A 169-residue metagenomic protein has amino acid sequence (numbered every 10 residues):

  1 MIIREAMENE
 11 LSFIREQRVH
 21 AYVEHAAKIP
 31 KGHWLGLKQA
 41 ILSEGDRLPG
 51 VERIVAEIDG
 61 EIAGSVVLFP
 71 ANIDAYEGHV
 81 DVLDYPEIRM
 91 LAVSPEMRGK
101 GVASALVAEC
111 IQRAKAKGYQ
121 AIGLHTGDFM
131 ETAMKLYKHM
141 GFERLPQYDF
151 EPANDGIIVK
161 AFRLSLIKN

Functional and structural regions predicted by a protein language model:
M1, G64, K160: Change "...and in nucleic-acid phosphodiester-cleaving endonucleases..." to "...and in nucleic-acid processing enzymes
I2, Y119-Q120: Long, contiguous secondary-structure blocks with strong helical propensity
E8-E96, V107-E109, R113, F150 (+1 more regions): Acetyl-CoA-dependent GNAT
H20-A21, V82-Y85, Q120-G123, G127-M140 (+1 more regions): C-terminal "cap" of GNAT-fold acetyltransferases
M90-A108, K115-K117, D128-M134, H139-M140: Conserved glycine-rich acetyl-CoA-binding loop
